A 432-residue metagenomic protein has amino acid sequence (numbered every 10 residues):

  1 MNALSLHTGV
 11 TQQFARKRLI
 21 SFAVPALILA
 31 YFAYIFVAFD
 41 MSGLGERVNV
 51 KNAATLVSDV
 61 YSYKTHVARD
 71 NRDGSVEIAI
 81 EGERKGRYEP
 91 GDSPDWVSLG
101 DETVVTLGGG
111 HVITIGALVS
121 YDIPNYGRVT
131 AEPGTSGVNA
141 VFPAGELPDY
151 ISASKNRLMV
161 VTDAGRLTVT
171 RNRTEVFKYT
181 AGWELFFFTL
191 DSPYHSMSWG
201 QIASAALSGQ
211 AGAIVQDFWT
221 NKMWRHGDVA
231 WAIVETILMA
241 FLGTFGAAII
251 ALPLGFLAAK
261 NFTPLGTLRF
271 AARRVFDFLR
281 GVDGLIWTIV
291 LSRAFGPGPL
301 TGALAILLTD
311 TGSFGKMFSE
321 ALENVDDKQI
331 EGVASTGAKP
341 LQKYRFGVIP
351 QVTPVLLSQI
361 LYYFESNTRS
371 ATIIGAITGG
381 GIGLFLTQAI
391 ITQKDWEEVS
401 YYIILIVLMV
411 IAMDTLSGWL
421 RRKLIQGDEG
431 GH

Functional and structural regions predicted by a protein language model:
M1-F245, L257, N261: N-terminal, non-cleaved signal-anchor transmembrane helix
R16-R18, T236-T244, V275, L279-L285 (+3 more regions): Loop-to-transmembrane-helix entry motif
W219-M223, T263, R273-L307: Generic hydrophobic transmembrane alpha-helix motif, especially the helices
W231-M239, L254-T288, E320: Cytoplasmic-entry segments and transmembrane alpha-helices of multi-pass inner-membrane transporters
E235, M239, G375, Q388-Q393 (+1 more regions): Pore-lining and gate-forming transmembrane alpha-helices of multi-pass membrane transport proteins
A240, T244-F256, K260, L285 (+10 more regions): Hydrophobic positions within alpha-helical transmembrane segments of bacterial inner-membrane proteins
P299-G347, P354-Y363, T415-G418: Membrane-cytosol interface at the C-terminal ends of specific transmembrane alpha-helices in multi-pass membrane
S400-H432: C-terminal transmembrane helix and the adjacent membrane-cytosol boundary/short C-terminal tail of inner/organellar
